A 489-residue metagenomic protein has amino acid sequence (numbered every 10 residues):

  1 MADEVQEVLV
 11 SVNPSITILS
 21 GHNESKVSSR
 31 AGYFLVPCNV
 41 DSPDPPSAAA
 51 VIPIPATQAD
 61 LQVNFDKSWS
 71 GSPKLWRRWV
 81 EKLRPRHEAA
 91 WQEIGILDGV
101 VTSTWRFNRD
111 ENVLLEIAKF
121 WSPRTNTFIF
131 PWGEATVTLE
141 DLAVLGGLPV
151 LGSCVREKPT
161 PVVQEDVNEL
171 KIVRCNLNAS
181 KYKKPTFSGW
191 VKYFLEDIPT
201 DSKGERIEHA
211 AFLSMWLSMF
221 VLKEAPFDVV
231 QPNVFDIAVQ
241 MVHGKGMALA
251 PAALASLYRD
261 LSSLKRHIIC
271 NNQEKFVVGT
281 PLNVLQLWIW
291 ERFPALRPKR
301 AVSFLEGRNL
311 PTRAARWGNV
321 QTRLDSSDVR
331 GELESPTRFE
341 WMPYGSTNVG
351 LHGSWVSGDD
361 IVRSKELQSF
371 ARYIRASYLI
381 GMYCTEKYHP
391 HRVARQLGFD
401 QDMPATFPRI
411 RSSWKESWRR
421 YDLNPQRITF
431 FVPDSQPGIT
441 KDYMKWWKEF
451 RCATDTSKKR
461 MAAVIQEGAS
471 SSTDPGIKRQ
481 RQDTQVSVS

Functional and structural regions predicted by a protein language model:
M1-V229, N233, M247-A255, Y388 (+4 more regions): N-terminal leader regions that mediate targeting or early regulatory function
D3, D41-D44, D60, D66 (+21 more regions): Acidic-enriched, low-complexity/disordered segments with a strong bias for Aspartate over Glutamate
V12-S15, N23, K183-F187, V191 (+2 more regions): Extended, charge-rich alpha-helical regions
N108, R124, F128-S153, Y193 (+9 more regions): Nucleic-acid-interacting cores, centered on viral/eukaryotic replication and modification enzymes
R156-E157, P161, N271, V302 (+1 more regions): Short amphipathic alpha-helical leader/targeting segments
V163-K171, A238, G279-V284, A469: Amphipathic alpha-helical surface "interface" segments used for docking/oligomerization or membrane association within
